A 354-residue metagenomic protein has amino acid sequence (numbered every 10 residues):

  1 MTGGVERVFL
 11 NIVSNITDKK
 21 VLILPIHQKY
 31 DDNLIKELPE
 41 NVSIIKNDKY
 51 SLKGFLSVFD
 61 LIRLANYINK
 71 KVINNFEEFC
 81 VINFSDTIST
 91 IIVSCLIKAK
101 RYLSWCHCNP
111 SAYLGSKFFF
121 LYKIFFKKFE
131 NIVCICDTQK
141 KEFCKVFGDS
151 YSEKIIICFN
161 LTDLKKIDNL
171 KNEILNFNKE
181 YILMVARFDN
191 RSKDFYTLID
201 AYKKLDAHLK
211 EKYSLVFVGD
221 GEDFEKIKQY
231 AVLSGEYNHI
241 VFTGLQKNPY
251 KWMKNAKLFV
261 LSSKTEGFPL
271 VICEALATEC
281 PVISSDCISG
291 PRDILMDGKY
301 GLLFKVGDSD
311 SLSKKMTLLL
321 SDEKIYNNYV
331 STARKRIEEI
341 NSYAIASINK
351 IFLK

Functional and structural regions predicted by a protein language model:
M1-G3, R7-N11, N15, K19-F59 (+1 more regions): N-terminal strand-loop element at the rim of the active site of nucleotide-sugar-dependent glycosyltransferases
G3-N11, E180, M184, D189-K204 (+2 more regions): A conserved mid-protein helix/loop that constitutes part of the nucleotide-sugar donor-binding site
I82-S89, C106: Short His-centered aromatic/hydrophobic patch
I91-V93, F129-K154, T162: A short, active-site helix/loop in glycosyltransferases that binds the activated sugar's phosphate group
L245, K264: Aromatic "clamp/platform" in nucleotide-sugar-dependent glycosyltransferases that forms part of the donor/acceptor
P281-S285: Short hydrophobic beta-strand element within catalytic cores of glycosyltransferases and related nucleotide-activated
M296-G298, L302-S309, L318-E323: Conserved acidic donor-binding segment of nucleotide-sugar-dependent glycosyltransferases
K324-L353: A charged, aromatic-enriched C-terminal amphipathic alpha-helix characteristic of glycosyltransferases across folds
